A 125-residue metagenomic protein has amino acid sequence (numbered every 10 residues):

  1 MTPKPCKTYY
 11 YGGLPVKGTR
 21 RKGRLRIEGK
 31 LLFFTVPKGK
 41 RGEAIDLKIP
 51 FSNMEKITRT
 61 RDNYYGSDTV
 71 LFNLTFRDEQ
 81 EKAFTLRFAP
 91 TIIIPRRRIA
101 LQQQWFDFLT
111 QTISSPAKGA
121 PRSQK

Functional and structural regions predicted by a protein language model:
M1-K30, A44, Q80-K82, R97-Q111 (+2 more regions): Anionic N-terminal interaction surfaces
T8-Y11, P15, P37-K40, F88 (+1 more regions): A near-ubiquitous, low-amplitude feature marking generic local secondary-structure context
T8-Y9, L25-I27, L32-F34, I49 (+4 more regions): Hydrophobic beta-strand residues in large extracellular and virion-surface proteins
K17-R20, G29-L71: Phosphoinositide-binding peripheral membrane targeting modules
T60-I99: Canonical pleckstrin homology
